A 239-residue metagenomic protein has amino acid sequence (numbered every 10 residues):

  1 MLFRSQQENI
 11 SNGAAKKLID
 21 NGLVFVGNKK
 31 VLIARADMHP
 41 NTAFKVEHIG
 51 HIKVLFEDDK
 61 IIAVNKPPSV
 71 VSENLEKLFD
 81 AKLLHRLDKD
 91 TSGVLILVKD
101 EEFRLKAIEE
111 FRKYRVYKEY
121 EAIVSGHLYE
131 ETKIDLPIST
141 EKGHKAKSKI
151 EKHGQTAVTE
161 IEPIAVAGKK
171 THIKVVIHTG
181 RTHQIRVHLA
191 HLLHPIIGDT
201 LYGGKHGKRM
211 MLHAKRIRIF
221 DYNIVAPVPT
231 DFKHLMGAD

Functional and structural regions predicted by a protein language model:
M1-K17, H178, R186-D239: Pseudouridine synthases involved in rRNA/tRNA modification
M1-Q155, A165-V166, F232-A238: RNA pseudouridine synthases
N28, G168-K169, I173-V176: Short histidine-centered loop motifs in beta-beta connectors
T42, H183-V187: Short, well-structured beta-strand segments within conserved domains
I62, Y120, T171-I173, H213-K215: Short beta-strand micro-motifs in enzyme catalytic cores
G126, I177-T179: Non-cytosolic beta-sheet module surface loops
I161: Long C-terminal interaction/binding lobes of large macromolecular proteins
